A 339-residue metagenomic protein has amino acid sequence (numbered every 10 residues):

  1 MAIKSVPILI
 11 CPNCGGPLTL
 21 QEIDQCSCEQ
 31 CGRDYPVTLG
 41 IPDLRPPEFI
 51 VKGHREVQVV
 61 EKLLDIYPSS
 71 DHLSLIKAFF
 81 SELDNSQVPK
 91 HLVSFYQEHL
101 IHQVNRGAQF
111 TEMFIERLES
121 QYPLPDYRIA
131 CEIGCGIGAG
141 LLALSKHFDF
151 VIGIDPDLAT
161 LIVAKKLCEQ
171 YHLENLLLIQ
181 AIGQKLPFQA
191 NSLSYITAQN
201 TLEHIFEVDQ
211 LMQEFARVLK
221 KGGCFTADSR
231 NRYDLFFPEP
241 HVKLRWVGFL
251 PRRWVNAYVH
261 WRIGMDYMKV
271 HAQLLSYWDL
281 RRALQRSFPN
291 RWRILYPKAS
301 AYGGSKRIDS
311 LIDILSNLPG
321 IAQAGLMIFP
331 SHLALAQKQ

Functional and structural regions predicted by a protein language model:
A2-Q189, Y195, F329-L333: Conserved N-terminal segment of class I S-adenosyl-L-methionine
L144, E214-F215: Class I S-adenosylmethionine-dependent transferase superfamily signal
K185, E203, R232-D234: Active-site micro-motifs of SAM-dependent methyltransferase domains
S194-F206: A short SAM/SAH-binding and catalytic strip from SAM-dependent methyltransferases
I205-F206, L219-K221: Helix-to-beta-strand junctions that scaffold the AdoMet/dcAdoMet cofactor pocket in Class I SAM-dependent enzymes
D209-E214, C224-L335: S-adenosyl-L-methionine-dependent methyltransferase catalytic module, highlighting the catalytic core
